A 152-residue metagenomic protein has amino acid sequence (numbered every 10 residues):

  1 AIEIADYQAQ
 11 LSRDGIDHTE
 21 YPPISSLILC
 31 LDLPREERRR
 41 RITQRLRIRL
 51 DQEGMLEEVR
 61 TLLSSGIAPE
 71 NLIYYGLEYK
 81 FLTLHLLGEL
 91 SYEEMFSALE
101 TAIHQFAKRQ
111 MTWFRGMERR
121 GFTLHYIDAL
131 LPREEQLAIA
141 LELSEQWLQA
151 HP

Functional and structural regions predicted by a protein language model:
I2-S26: Phosphate/Mg2+-binding loops and adjacent switch elements in nucleotide/diphosphate-handling enzyme cores
Y21-P152: Catalytic core of IPPT-family isopentenyl/dimethylallyl transferases that prenylate adenosine-containing substrates
